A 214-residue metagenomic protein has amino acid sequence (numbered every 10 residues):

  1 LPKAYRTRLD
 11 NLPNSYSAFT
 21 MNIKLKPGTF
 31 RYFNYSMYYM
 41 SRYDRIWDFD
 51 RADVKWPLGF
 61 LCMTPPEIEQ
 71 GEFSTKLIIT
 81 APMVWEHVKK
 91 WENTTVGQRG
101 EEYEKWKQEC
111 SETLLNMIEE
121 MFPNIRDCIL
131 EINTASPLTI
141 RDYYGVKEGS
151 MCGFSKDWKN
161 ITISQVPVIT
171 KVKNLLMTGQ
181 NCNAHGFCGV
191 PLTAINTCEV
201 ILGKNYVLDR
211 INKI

Functional and structural regions predicted by a protein language model:
L1-E72: Mid-domain catalytic core of redox enzymes that form a hydrophobic substrate pocket/lid adjacent to a catalytic redox
I23, I79, I118, L175 (+2 more regions): Hydrophobic, well-ordered secondary-structure elements that form the walls of internal hydrophobic environments
G28-T29, E72, R99-L138: Flavin-binding catalytic cores
R31-N34, H87-K89, H185-F187: Short helix/loop capping segments that flank catalytic or ligand/cofactor-binding pockets
F73-M83, H87, K171: Short coil-to-beta-strand
E120-A184: A glycine-rich dinucleotide-binding beta-alpha-beta segment and adjacent secondary-structure elements that constitute
Q180-L202: A conserved FAD-binding loop/helix module that cradles the flavin
G203-I214: Active-site-proximal substrate-binding core of FAD-dependent oxidoreductases
